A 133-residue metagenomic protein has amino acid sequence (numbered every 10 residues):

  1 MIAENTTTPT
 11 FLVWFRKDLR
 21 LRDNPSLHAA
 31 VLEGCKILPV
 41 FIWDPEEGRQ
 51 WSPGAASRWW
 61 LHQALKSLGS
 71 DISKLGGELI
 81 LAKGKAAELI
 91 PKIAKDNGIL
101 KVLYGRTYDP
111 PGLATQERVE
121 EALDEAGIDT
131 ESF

Functional and structural regions predicted by a protein language model:
M1-F133: Trp/Phe/Arg-rich N-terminal binding region typifying the photolyase-homology
